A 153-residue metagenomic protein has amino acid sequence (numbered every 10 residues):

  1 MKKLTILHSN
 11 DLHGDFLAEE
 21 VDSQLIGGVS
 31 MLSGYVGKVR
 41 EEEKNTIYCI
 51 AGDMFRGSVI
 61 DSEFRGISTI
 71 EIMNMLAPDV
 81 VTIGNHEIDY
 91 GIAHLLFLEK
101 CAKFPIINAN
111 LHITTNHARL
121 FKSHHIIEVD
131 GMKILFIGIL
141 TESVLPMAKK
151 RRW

Functional and structural regions predicted by a protein language model:
M1-W153: Acidic, metal/ion-coordinating pockets
